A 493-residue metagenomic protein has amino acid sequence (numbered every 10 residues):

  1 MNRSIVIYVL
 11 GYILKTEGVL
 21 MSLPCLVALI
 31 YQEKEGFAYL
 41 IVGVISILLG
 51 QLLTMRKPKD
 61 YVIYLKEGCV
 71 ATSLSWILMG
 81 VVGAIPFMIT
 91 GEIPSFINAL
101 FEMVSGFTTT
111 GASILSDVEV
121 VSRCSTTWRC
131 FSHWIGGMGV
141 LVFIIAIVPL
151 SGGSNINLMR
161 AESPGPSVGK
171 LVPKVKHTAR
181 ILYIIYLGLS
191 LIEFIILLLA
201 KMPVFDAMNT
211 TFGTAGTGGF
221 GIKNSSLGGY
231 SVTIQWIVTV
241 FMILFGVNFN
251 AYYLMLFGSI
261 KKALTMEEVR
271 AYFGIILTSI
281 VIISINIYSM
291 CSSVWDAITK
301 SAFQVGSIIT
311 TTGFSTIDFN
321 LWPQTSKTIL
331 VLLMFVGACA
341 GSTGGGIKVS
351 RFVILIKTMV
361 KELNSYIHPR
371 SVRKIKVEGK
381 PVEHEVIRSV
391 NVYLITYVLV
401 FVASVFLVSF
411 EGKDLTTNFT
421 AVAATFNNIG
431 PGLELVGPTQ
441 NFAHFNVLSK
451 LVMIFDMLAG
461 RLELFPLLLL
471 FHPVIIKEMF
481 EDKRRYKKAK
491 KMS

Functional and structural regions predicted by a protein language model:
M1-S493: Membrane-proximal intracellular helices of multi-pass ion channels
